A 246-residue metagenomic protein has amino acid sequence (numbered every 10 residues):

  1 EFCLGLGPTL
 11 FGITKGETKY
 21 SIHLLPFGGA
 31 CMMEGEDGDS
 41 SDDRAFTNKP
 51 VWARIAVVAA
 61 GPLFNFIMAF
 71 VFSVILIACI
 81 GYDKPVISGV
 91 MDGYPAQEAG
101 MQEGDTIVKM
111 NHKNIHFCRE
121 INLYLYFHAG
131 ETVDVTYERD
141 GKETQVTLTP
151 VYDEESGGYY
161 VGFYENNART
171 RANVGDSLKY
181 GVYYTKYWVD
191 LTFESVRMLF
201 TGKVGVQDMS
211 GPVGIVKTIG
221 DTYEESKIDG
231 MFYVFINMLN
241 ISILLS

Functional and structural regions predicted by a protein language model:
E1-S41, L245-S246: Small-residue-rich helix-interface/hinge motifs
M33-E34, S40-A69, Y126, Y137-K142 (+1 more regions): Interdomain regulatory linker/hinge segments that flank or connect interaction modules in polarity/junction/synaptic
A45, K49, Y152-L245: Functional transmembrane alpha-helices
I77-S88, E165-G175: Short domain-boundary/entry signatures in modular proteins, especially in secreted/extracellular architectures
I80-Q97, Q102: Alpha-helical transmembrane signal-anchor/signal-peptide segments
A96-C118, T185: Conserved PDZ fold ligand-binding element
Q102, V108-K109, N122-N166: PDZ-domain C-terminal substructure recognizer with occasional recognition of PDZ-binding tails
